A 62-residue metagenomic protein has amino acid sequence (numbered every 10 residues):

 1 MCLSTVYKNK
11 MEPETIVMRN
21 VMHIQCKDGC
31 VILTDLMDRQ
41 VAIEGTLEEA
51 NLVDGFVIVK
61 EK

Functional and structural regions predicted by a protein language model:
C2, V6-K62: Compact, glycine-rich, soluble single-domain proteins
